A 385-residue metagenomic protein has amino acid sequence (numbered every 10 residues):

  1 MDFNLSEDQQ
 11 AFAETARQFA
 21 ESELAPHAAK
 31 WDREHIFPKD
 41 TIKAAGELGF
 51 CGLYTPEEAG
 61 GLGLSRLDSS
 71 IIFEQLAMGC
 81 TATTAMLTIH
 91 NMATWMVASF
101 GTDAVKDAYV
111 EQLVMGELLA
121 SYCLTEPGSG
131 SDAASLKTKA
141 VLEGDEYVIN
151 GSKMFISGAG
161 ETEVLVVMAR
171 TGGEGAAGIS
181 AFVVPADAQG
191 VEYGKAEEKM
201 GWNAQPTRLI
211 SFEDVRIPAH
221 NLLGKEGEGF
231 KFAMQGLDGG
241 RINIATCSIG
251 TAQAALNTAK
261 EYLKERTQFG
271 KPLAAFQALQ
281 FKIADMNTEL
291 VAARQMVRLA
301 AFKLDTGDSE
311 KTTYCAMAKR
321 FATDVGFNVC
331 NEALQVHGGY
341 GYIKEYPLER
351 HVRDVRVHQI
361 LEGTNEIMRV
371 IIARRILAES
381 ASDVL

Functional and structural regions predicted by a protein language model:
M1-T84, T88, F100-V105, Q112-E117 (+5 more regions): Alpha-helical interface subdomain recognition
G49, F73-A77, A169, V184-Q189 (+1 more regions): Short Ser/Thr-interspersed hydrophobic loop/turn segments at strand-loop and sheet-helix junctions that line or gate
M86, L113, G128-S131, F155-G158 (+2 more regions): Short Gly/Pro-enriched turn/cap motifs at secondary-structure boundaries
M92-F100: Helix-loop "lid/cap" segments that line or gate small-molecule binding pockets
G116-L124: A short, Trp-centered hydrophobic/proline-enriched beta-strand micro-motif
S135, D187-P218: Flexible, small-/acidic-enriched active-site or ligand-binding loops
D145-E146, N150-Y193: A short core secondary-structure module
E213-F232: Long, acidic (Asp/Glu-rich), low-complexity accessory segments flanking structured domains
